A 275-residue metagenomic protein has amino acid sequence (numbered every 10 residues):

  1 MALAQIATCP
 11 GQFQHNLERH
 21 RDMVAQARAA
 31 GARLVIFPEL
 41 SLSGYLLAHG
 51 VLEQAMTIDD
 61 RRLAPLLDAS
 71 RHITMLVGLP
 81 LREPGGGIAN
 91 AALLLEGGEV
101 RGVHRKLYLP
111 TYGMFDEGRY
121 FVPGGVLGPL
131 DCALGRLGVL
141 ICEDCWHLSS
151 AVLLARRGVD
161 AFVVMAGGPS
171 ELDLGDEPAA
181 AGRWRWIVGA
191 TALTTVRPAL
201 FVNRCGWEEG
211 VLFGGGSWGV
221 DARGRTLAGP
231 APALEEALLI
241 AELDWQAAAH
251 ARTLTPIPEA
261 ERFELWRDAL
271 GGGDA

Functional and structural regions predicted by a protein language model:
M1-P10: Generic N-terminal amphipathic, Lys/Arg-enriched alpha-helix
F13, R21-R105, G168-A190, T194-R197: Cys-nucleophile CN-hydrolase/nitrilase-fold catalytic domain and related Cys-dependent amidase chemistry that acts on
E18-A32, S149-G158: Short amphipathic alpha-helices and their capping/turn segments at secondary-structure boundaries
I58-L76, C142, W146-A237: CN hydrolase (nitrilase-like) catalytic-core segments centered on the catalytic cysteine and neighboring Lys/Glu
I58-R61, E83-I187, H250-I257: Active-site catalytic loop in hydrolytic enzyme cores
M75-L79, L107-F115, A199-N203: Short Pro/Gly-enriched beta-strand edge/turn motifs at strand-loop
V77-L79, N90-L94, G128, S217-G219 (+1 more regions): Short beta-strand scaffold segments in enzyme catalytic cores
Q246-A275: A conserved C-terminal secondary-structure "cap"
